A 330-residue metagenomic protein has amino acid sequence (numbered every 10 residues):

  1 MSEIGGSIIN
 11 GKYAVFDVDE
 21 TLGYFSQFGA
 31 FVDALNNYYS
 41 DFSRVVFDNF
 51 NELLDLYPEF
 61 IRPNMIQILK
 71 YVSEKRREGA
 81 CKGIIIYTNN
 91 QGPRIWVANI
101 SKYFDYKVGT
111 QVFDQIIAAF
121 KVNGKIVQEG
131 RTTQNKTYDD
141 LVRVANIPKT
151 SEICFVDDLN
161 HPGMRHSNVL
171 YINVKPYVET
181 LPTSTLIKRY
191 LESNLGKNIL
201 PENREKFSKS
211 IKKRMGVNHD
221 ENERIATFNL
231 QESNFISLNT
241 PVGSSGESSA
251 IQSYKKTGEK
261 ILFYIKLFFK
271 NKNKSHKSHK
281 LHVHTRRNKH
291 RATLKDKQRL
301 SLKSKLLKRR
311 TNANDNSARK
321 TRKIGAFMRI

Functional and structural regions predicted by a protein language model:
S2-K125: Alpha-helical substrate-recognition element adjacent to the catalytic core
I4-G5, N10, K82, V242-S245 (+2 more regions): Feature targets compositionally biased, intrinsically disordered low-complexity regions with long contiguous runs
D17, I61-R62, I66, K136-T137 (+7 more regions): Alpha-helix initiation/capping motif
G23, H161-P162, K297: General alpha-helical segment detector with a strong preference for membrane-spanning helices and helix-boundary regions
D33, N37, E52, P63 (+11 more regions): Polar/charged alpha-helical tracts
P93-K277, L281, R286-K289: C-terminal cap/substrate-recognition subdomain and adjoining C-terminal extension of metal-dependent phosphatase-like
S245, G258, K270-I330: Arg/Lys-rich, intrinsically disordered low-complexity tails that mediate electrostatic binding and condensation
